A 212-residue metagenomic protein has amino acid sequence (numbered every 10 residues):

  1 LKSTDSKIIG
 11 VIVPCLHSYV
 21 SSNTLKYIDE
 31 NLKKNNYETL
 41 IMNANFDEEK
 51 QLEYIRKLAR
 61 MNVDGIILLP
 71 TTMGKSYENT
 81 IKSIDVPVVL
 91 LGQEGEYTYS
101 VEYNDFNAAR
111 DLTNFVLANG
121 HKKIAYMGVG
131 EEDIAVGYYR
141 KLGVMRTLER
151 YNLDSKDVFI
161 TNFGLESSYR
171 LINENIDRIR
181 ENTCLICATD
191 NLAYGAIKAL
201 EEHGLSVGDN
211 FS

Functional and structural regions predicted by a protein language model:
L1-K57, M61-G65, L142-M145: Amphipathic helical "hinge" segments at domain boundaries
V11, I41, L68, L90 (+1 more regions): Structural beta-sheet core signal
Y19-V20, E49, S76, A135 (+1 more regions): Residues that form or flank phosphate/diphosphate-binding pockets in enzymes that use nucleotide phosphates
E30-N35, A59, S83-L90, E94-S212: Bacterial carbohydrate/catabolite-sensing allosteric modules
N45-E48, L69-G74, G95, D190-L192: Short beta->alpha connector loops
K50-Y54, S76-Y77, S167, L171: Short acidic active-site motifs
M73-I84: Active-site-adjacent beta->alpha loops and helix N-cap segments on the catalytic face of soluble alpha/beta enzymes
